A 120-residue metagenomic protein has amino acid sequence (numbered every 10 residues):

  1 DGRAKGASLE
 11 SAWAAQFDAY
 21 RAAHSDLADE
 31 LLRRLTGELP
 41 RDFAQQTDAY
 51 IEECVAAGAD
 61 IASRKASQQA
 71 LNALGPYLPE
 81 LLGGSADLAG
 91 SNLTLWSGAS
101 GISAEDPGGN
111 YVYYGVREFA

Functional and structural regions predicted by a protein language model:
D1-E118: Conserved acidic/glycine
